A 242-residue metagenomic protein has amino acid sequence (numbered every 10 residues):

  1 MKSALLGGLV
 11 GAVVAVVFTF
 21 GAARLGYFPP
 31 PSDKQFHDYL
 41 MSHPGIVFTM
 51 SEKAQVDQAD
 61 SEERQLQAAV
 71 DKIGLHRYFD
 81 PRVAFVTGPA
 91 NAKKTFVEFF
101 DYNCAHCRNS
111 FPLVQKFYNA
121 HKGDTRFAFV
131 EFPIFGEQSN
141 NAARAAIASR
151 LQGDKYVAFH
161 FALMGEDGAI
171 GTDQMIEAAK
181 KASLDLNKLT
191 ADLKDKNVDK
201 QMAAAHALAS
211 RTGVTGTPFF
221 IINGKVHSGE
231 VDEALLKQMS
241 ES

Functional and structural regions predicted by a protein language model:
K2-I134, K194, K200-R211, S242: Extracytoplasmic thiol/disulfide redox context detector
Y27, H37-D38, R150, E166 (+2 more regions): Short N-terminal micro-motifs specific to bacterial/archaeal maturation and metal-cluster initiation sites
F28-P31, A182, P218: Short hydrophobic/aromatic segments of transmembrane alpha-helices and their interfaces
S32, F36, H43, M50 (+10 more regions): Stable alpha-helical elements in mature extracytoplasmic
L40-M41, S149-R150, L163, L193 (+1 more regions): Hydrophobic residues in alpha-helical segments
V97, R108-K180, T190, S210-T215: Structural alpha/beta surface segment adjacent to cysteine/selenocysteine redox centers across thiol/disulfide enzymes
A169, D173-E177, L184-S240: Thiol/disulfide oxidoreductase modules built on the thioredoxin-like
